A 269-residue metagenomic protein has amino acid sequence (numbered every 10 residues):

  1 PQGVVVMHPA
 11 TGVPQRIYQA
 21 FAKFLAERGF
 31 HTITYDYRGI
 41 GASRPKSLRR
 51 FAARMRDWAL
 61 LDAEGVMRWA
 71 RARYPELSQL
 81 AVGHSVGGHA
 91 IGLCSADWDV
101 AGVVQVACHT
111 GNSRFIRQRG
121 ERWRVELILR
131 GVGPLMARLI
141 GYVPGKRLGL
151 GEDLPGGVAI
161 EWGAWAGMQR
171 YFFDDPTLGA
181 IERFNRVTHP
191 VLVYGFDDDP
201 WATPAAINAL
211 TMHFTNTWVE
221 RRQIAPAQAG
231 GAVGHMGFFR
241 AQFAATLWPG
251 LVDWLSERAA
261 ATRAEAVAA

Functional and structural regions predicted by a protein language model:
Q2, P9-V13: Active-site glycine-rich loops that stabilize anionic/oxyanionic intermediates across multiple enzyme folds
Q15-S47: Conserved alpha/beta-hydrolase
A52-R73: Alpha/beta-hydrolase active-site loop
R73-S85: Alpha/beta-hydrolase fold nucleophile elbow
V82-R170: Alpha/beta-hydrolase-fold enzymes
V187, V193-G195: Short beta-strand/loop motif that positions the catalytic acidic residue of the alpha/beta-hydrolase fold
H189, T203-H213: Short alpha-helix in the alpha/beta-hydrolase fold that links the catalytic acid
Q223-A269: Catalytic active-site module of serine/aspartate enzymes centered on a nucleophile-bearing elbow/loop
